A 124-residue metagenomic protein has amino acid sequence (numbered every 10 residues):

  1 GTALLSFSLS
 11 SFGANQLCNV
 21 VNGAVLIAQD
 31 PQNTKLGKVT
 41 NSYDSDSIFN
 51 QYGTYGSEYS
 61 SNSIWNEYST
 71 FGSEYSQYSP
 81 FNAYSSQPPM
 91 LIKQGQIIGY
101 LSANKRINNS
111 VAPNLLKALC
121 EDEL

Functional and structural regions predicted by a protein language model:
G1-T2: Sec-dependent N-terminal signal peptides
A14-L124: Repetitive, compositionally biased segments used for assembly/scaffolding
